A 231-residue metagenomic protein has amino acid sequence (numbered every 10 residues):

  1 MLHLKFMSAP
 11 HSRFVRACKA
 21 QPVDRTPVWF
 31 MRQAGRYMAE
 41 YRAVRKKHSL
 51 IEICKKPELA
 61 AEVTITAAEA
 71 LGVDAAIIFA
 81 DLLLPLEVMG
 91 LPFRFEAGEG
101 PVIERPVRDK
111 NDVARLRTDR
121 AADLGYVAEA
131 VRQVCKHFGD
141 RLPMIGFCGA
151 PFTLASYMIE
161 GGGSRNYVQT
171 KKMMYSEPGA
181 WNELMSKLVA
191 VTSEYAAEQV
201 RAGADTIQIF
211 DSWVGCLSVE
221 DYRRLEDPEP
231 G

Functional and structural regions predicted by a protein language model:
L2-A97: N-terminal basic, low-complexity leaders that serve as flexible interaction/assembly modules and, when applicable, as
S8-V15, K47, K110, P151-F152 (+2 more regions): Alpha-helix initiation and N-capping motif
M31-R36, D81-L83, G98-E99, C148-S164: Short glycine-enriched loops at secondary-structure junctions
S49-V73, T118-R132, A180-E194: Glycine-rich anion/phosphate-binding loops
E58-E62, P106-D112, M174-A180: Short C-terminal domain-edge/linker segments immediately following a structured domain
R94-R108, S164-K171: A charged helix-plus-loop insertion that forms the helical arch/lid used to bind and gate nucleic-acid substrates
G98-H137: A gly/proline- and charged-residue-enriched helix-loop-helix capping module
G125-Y126, A130-G231: Active-site loop segments of alpha/beta catalytic cores
